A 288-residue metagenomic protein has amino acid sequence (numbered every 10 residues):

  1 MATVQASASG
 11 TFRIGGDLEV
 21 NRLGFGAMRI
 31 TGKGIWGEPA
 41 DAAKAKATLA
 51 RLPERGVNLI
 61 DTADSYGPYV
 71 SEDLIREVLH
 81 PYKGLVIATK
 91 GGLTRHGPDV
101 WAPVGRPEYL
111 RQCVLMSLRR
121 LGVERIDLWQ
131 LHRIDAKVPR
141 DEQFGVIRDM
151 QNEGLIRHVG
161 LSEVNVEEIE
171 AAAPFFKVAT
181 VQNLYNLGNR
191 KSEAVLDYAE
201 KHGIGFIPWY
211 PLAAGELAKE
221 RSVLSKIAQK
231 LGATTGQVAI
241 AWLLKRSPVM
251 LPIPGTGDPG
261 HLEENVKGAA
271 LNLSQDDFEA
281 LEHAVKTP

Functional and structural regions predicted by a protein language model:
M1-V86, A214: N-terminal binding-site loop/beta-alpha segment at the start of enzyme catalytic domains that lines or forms
T3-A6, T11, I134-P288: Beta/alpha (TIM)-barrel catalytic core signal, keyed to glycine-rich beta->alpha loops juxtaposed to Asp/Glu that bind
G15, R76-V86, L118-G122, A173-F175 (+1 more regions): Acidic (Asp/Glu)-rich catalytic clusters
F25, T62, T89, L128-L131 (+3 more regions): Conserved beta-strand positions
T31-I35, T94-W101, A218, H261-E264: A short acidic, helix-capping loop that chelates divalent metal ions and anchors anionic groups
E38-L52, G105-L121, N165-A171: Short, acidic/polar
V57, V123-I126, I156, V178: A structural motif
L118-K137: Active-site groove signature of glycoside hydrolases
